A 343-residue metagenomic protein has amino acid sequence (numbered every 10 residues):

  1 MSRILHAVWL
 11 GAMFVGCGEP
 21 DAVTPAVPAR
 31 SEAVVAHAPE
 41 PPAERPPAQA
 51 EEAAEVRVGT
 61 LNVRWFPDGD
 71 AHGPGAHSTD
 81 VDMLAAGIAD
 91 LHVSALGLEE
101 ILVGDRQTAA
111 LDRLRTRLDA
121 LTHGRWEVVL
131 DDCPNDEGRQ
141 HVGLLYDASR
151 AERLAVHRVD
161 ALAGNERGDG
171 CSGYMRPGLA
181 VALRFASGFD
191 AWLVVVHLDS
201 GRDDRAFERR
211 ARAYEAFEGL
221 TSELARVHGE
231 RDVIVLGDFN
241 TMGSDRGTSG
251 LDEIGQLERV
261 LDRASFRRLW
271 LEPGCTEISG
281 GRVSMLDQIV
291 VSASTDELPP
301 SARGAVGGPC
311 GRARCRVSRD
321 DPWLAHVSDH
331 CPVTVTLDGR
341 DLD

Functional and structural regions predicted by a protein language model:
M1-V23: Sec-dependent N-terminal signal peptides
G18-H141, R209-E215, E230-D232, G311-A313 (+3 more regions): N-terminal, active-site-proximal structural segment of metallo-dependent hydrolase catalytic domains
E19, A26-V34, P41-E44, S149 (+4 more regions): Metal-dependent phosphoester-hydrolase catalytic domains
E55-D68, A155-V159, D190-S200: Active-site-proximal beta-strand elements of phosphoester/diester hydrolases
T60, A95, V142-L144, G178-A182 (+3 more regions): Conserved hydrophobic/aromatic beta-strand scaffold that supports enzyme active sites
D68-D70, G104-A109, E137-Q140, L154 (+4 more regions): Extracytoplasmic/secreted cell-surface and envelope-processing proteins
H77-D82, A110, R176-G274: Extracytoplasmic, non-cytosolic globular domains
L102-D190, L198: Structured beta-strand-rich core segments of catalytic domains in phosphoester-bond hydrolases
